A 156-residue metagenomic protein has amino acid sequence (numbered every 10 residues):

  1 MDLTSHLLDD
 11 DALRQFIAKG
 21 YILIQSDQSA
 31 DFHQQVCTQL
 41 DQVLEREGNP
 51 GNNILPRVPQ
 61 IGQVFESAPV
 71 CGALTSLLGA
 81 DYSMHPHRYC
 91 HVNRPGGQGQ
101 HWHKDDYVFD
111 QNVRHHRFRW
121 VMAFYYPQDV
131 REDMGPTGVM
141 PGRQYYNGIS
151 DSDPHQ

Functional and structural regions predicted by a protein language model:
M1-H116: Non-heme Fe(II)-dependent double-stranded beta-helix
Q98-Q156: Catalytic core of non-heme Fe(II) oxygenases with the double-stranded beta-helix
